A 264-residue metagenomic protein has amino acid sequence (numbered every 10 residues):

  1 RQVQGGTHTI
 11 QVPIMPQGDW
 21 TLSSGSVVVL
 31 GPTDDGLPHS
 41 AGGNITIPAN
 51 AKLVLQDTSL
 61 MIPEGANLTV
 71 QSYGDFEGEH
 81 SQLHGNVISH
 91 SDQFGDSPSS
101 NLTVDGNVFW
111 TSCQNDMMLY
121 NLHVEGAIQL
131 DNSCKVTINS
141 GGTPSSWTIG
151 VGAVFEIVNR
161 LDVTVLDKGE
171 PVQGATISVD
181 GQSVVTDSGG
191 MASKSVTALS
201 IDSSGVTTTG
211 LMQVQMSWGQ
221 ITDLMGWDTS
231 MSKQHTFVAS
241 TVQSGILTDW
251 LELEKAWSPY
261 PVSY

Functional and structural regions predicted by a protein language model:
G6-V12, G18, S24-S26, G31 (+17 more regions): The right-handed parallel beta-helix/beta-solenoid scaffold, focusing on the short coil/turn and N-cap positions
M61, L122, S200-W250: A short, solvent-exposed loop/turn motif at the edges and junctions of modular extracellular/periplasmic domains
L161-D167, P261-Y264: A short, amphipathic beta-strand motif
K168-S183, D187-S188: Short, ordered, surface-exposed loop/turn motifs in non-cytosolic proteins
G181-T209: Short, acidic Ser/Thr/Gly-rich low-complexity loop/linker segments typical of extracellular and cell-surface proteins
S244-Y264: Compositionally biased low-complexity segments at domain edges in trafficked proteins and select soluble regulators
